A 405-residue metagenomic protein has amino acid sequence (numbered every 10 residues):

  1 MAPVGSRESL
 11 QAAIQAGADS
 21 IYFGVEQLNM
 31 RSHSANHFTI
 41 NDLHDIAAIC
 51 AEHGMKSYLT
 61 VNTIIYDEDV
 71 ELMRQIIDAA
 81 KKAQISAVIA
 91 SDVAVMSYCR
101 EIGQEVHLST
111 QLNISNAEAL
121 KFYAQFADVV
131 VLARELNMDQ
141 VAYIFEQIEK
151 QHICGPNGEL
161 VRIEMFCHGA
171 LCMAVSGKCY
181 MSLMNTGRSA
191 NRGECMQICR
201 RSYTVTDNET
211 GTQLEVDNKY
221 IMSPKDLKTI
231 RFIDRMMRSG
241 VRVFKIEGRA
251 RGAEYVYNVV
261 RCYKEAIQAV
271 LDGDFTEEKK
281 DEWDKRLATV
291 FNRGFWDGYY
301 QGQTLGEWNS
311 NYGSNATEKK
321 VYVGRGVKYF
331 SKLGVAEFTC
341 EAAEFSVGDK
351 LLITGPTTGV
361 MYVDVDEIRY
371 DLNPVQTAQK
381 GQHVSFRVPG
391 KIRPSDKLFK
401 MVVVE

Functional and structural regions predicted by a protein language model:
M1-A16, S20-S32, I46-A47, H53-T63 (+6 more regions): Surface-exposed amphipathic alpha-helical tracts and adjacent flexible/coil segments at the periphery of soluble enzymes
S9, A94-V95: Alpha-helix capping/helix-boundary segments
A35-H44: Aromatic- and glycine-enriched glycan-recognition loops and surfaces that form the carbohydrate-binding subsites
M96-E101: Short active-site loop/helix that positions an aromatic residue
S115-L120: Short, glycine/polar-rich helix-capping loops at beta-to-alpha or helix-loop-helix junctions that flank or form
